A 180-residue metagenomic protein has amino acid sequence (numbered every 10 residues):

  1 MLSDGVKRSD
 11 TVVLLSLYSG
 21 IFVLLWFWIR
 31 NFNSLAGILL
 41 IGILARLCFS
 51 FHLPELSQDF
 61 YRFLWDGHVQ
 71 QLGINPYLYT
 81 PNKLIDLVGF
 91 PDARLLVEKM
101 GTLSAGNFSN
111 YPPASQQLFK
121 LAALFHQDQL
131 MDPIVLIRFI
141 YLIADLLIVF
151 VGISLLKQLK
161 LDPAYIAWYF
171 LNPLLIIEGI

Functional and structural regions predicted by a protein language model:
M1-F49, L53: Start-transfer (signal-anchor) and selected internal transmembrane alpha helices of multi-pass inner/ER membrane
S3, Q116, L130-I134, R138-Y141 (+1 more regions): Aromatic- and kink-enriched transmembrane "portal" helix at the membrane-lumen/periplasm boundary that abuts
L14-F22, L64-W65, D145-I148: Hydrophobic core segments of transmembrane alpha-helices in multi-pass, intramembrane catalytic enzymes
F22-I29, L121, D132-D162: Transmembrane-helix motifs of polytopic, lipid-linked glycan transferases
N33-G37, G152-N172: Transmembrane-helix signature of polytopic, membrane-embedded enzymes that assemble or transfer cell-envelope glycans
L35-R138: Intramembrane catalytic core of multi-pass membrane enzymes that act on lipidic substrates
S50, V149, P173-L174: Hydrophobic transmembrane alpha-helices of multi-pass small-molecule transporters
